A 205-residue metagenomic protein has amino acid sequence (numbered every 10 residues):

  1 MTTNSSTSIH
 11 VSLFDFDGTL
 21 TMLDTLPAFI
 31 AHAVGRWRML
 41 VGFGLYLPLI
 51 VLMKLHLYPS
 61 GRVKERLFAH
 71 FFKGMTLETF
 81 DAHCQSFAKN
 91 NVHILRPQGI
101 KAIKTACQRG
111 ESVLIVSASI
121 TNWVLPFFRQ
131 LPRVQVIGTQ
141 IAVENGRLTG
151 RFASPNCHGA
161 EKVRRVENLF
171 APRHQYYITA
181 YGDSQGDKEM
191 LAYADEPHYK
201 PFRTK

Functional and structural regions predicted by a protein language model:
T2-H56: Active-site neighborhood of HAD-like aspartate-dependent phosphohydrolases
T2-T7, A82-H83, K89-K205: C-terminal cap/substrate-recognition subdomain and adjoining C-terminal extension of metal-dependent phosphatase-like
D15, I30-A33, K64-H70, Q85-N90: Short acidic/polar alpha-helix capping motifs at helix-coil junctions
V51-H56, V63-F72: Helix-loop "lid/cap" segments that line or gate small-molecule binding pockets
K73-A82: Acidic catalytic patch
